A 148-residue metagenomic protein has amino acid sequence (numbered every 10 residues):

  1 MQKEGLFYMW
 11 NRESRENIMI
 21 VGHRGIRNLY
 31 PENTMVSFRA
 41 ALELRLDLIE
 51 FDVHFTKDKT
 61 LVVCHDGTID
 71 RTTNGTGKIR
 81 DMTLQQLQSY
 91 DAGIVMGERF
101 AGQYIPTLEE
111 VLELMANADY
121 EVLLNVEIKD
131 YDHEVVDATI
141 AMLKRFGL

Functional and structural regions predicted by a protein language model:
Q2-F7, N11, N17-I18, H65-L148: Metal-dependent phosphodiesterase/phospholipase catalytic core, i.e., the His/Asp/Glu-rich active-site region
I20-G22, I49-F51, L124-V126: Hydrophobic faces of well-ordered beta-strands that scaffold small-molecule active sites in alpha/beta enzyme cores
G22-E32, M96-Q103: Active-site mouth loops of central-metabolism enzymes
H23, H54, H65: Histidine-centered active-site/metal-ligand motif
I26, F55, D130-D132: Active-site-proximal loop/turn and secondary-structure-junction residues that shape catalytic pockets, frequently
Y30-A40, L108-V111: Short, acidic/polar
S37-F55: Catalytic domains of carbohydrate-active enzymes, especially glycoside hydrolases
